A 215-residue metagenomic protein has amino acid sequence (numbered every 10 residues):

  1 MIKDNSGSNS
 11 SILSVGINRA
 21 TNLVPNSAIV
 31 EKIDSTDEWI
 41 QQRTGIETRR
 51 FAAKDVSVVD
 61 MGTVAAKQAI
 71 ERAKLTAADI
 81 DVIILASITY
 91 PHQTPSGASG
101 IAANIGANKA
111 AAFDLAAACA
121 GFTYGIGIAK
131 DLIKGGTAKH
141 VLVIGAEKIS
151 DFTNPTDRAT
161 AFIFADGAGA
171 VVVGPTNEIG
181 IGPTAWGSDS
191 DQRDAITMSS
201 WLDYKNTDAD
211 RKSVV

Functional and structural regions predicted by a protein language model:
M1-K54, D157-V215: Condensing-enzyme catalytic core mediating Claisen C-C bond formation in acyl metabolism
L13, I40, A78-A86, F113-A116 (+2 more regions): Beta-strand segments within the central parallel beta-sheet cores of soluble alpha/beta enzyme folds
I17-N18, A86-H92, A117-F122, G145-S150 (+1 more regions): Acidic, glycine-rich active-site loops and adjacent beta-strand->loop/helix elements that engage anionic groups
W39-D60, S87-V141: Conserved catalytic cysteine-centered active-site region of acyl-thioester-dependent Claisen-condensing enzymes
A65-D81: Phosphate/pyrophosphate-binding loops at sites that engage ATP/ADP/AMP, CoA/4′-phosphopantetheine, polyphosphate
K74-D79, L132, T137, G180: Short loop/turn motifs at secondary-structure junctions
K134-A168: Flexible, glycine-rich active-site loops centered on histidine and acidic residues that chelate a metal or position
